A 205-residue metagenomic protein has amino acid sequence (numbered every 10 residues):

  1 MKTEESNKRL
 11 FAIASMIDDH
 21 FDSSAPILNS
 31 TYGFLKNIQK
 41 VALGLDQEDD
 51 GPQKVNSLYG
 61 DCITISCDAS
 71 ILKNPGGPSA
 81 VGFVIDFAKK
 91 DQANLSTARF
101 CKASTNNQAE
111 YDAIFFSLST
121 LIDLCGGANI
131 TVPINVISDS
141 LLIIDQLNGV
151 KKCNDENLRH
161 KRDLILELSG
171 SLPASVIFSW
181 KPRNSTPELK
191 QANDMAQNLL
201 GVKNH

Functional and structural regions predicted by a protein language model:
K2-D18: Short amphipathic alpha-helical heptad-repeat segments
R9, N74-G77, P133-H205: C-terminal functional segments of enzyme domains
D18-N29: Charged, low-complexity interaction regions
T31-G51: Flexible loop/turn and low-complexity linker elements, especially glycine-anchored beta turns and charged/proline-rich
G51-A109, S119-D123, V202: RNase H-like nuclease fold core
D61-C62, A128-P133, A174: Short coil/turn segments at beta-strand junctions that form active-site/ligand-binding loops
N106-I114, L158: Phosphate/oxyanion-binding active-site loops and adjacent basic polyanion-contact surfaces
D112-N135, L168: Short, basic/hydrophobic alpha-helical segments
